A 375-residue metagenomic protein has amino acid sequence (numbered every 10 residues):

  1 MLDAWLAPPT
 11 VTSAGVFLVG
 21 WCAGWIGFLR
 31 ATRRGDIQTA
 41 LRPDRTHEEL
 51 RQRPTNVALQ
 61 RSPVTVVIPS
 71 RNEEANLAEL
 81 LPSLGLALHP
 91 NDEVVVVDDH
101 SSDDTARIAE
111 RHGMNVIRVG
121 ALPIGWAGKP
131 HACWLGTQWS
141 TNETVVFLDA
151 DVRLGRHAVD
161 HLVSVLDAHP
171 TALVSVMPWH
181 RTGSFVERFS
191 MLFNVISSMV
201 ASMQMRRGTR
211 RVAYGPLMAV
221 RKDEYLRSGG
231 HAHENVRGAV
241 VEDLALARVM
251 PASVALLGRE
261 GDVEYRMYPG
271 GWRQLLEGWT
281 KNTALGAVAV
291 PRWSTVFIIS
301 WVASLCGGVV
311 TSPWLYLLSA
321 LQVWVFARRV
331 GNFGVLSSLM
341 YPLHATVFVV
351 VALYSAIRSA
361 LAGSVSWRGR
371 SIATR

Functional and structural regions predicted by a protein language model:
M1-P54, M191, V200-Q204: N-terminal membrane-anchoring/stem segments of glycan-assembly enzymes
R30, A40, R292-S364: Membrane-embedded multi-pass helical conduit in multi-pass membrane proteins, especially envelope-biosynthetic
S62-T65, E93: Cell-envelope/extracellular polymer assembly enzymes that use nucleotide-activated donors
P82-N91: Short, acidic, metal-binding catalytic loop of nucleotide-sugar glycosyltransferases
P90, D98-R107, A121: A conserved acidic beta->alpha catalytic loop
D104, A150-V165: Acidic donor-binding/catalytic loop of UDP-sugar-dependent glycosyltransferases, especially processive GT2
C133, V145: Short aromatic/hydrophobic "clamp" motif used to bind/position activated sugar donors
L166-H169, S175-S197, D223-L226, H231-W293 (+2 more regions): Catalytic donor/gating beta->alpha subdomain of glycosyltransferases that bind UDP-sugars
